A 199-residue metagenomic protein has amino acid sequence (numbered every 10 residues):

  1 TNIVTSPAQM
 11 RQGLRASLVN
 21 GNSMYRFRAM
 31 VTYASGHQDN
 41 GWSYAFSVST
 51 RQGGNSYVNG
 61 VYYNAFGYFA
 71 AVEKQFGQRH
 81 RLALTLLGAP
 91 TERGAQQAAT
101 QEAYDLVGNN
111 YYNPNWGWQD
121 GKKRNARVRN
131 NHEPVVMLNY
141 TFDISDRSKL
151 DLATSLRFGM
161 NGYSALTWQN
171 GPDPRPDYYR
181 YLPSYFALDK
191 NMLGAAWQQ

Functional and structural regions predicted by a protein language model:
T1-S17, A29-S35: N-terminal periplasmic accessory domains that precede and gate Gram-negative outer-membrane beta-barrel machines
Q9-R11, F46-T50, W116-W118: A short alpha-helix capping/helix-coil boundary motif
N20-G53, Y57-Q96, V128, P134-S145: Transmembrane beta-barrel wall of Gram-negative outer-membrane proteins
E73-Q75, R81-T141, G162-Q199: Acidic/polar loop-and-plug regions of large Gram-negative outer-membrane beta-barrel proteins
L152: Active-site loops and adjacent core secondary-structure elements that bind or stabilize anionic groups
L156-F158: Acidic, polar low-complexity intrinsically disordered regions
